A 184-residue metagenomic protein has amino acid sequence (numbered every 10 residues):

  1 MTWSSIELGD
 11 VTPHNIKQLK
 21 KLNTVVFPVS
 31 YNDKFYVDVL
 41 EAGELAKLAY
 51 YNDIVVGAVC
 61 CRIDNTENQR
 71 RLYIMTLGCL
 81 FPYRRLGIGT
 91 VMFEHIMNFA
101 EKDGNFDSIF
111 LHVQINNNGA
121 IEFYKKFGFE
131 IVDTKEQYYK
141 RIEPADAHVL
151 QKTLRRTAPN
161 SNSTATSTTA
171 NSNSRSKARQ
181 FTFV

Functional and structural regions predicted by a protein language model:
T2-I6, D10-P82, F93-G104, T153-T157 (+1 more regions): Acetyl-CoA-dependent GNAT
G43, N68, N117, R141-D146: Short acidic/glycine-enriched loop/turn segments that link adjacent beta-strands
T76, L80-E94, D103, S108 (+2 more regions): Conserved glycine-rich acetyl-CoA-binding loop
T90, I109, E143-R155: Accessory recognition modules or surfaces
F110-H112, K125-D146: Conserved catalytic-core motifs of GNAT/GCN5-like acyltransferases
A120, P159-N160: Intrinsically disordered, low-complexity acidic/polar segments
